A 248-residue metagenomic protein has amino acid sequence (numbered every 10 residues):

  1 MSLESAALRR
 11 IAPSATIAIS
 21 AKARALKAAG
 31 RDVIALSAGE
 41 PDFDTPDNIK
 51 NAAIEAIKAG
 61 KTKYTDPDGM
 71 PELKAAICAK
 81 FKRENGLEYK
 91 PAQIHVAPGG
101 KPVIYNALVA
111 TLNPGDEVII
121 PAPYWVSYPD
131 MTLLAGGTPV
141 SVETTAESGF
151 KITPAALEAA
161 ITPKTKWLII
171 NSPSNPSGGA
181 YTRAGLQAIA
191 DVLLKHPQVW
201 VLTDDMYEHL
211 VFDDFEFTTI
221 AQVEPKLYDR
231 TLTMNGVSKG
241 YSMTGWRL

Functional and structural regions predicted by a protein language model:
S2-G99, N106: N-terminal small-domain helix-loop-helix segment of the aminotransferase-like
E88-I94, P114-E117, K164, Y228-T231: Short acidic capping loops at alpha-helix termini that bridge into adjacent secondary structure
Q93, A110-T132: Conserved PLP-anchoring active-site segment centered on the Schiff-base-forming lysine
G100-I104, Y124-Y128, Y241: Conserved coil-to-alpha-helix start sites within the AMP-binding
L134-V140: A short helix-loop-beta submotif of the ANL/AMP-binding
V140, T144-F215: Active-site phosphate-binding strand-loop segment of PLP-dependent enzymes
V223-L248: Active-site PLP attachment segment
